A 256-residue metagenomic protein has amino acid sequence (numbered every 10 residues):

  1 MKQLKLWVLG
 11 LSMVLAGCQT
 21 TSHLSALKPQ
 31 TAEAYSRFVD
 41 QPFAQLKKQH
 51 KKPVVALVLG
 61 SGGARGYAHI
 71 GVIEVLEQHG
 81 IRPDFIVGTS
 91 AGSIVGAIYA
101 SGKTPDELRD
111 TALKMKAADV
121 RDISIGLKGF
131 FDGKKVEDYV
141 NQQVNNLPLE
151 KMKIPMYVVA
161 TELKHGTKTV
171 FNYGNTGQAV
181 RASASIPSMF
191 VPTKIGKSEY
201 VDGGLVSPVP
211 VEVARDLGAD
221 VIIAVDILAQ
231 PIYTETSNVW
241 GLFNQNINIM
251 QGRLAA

Functional and structural regions predicted by a protein language model:
M1-V8: Bacterial N-terminal signal peptides that target proteins for export
L4, C18-I86, I98-A256: Patatin-like phospholipase
V8-A16: Bacterial N-terminal signal peptides
G88, G92: Gly/Ala-rich beta-loop-alpha elbow adjacent to hydrolase catalytic centers
